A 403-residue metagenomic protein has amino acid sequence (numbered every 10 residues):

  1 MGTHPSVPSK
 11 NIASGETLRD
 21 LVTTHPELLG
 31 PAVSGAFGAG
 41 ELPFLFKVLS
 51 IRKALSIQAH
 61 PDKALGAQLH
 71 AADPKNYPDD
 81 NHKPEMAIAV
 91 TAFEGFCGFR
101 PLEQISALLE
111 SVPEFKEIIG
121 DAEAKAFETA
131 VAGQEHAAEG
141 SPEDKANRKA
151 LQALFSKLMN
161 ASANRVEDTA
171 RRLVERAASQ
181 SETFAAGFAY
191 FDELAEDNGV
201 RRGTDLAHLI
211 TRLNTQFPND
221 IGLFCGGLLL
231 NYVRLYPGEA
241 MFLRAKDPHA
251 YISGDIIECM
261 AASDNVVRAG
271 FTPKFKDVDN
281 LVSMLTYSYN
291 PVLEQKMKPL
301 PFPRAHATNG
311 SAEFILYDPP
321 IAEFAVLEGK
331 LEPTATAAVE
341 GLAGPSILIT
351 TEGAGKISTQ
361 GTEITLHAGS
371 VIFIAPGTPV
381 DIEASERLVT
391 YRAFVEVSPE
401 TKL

Functional and structural regions predicted by a protein language model:
M1-E239, H249-A354, T359-I364, A368 (+1 more regions): Active-site region of the double-stranded beta-helix
G238, V380-R387: Noncatalytic modules at the cell exterior or secretory-pathway interfaces, chiefly beta-strand-rich lectin/adhesion
M241, I257, I372, V380: Conserved beta-strand position immediately N-terminal to the Walker
V371-T378, L388-Y391: C-terminal interaction modules of eukaryotic adaptor/scaffold proteins
T401-L403: C-terminal helix/juxtamembrane-tail motif
